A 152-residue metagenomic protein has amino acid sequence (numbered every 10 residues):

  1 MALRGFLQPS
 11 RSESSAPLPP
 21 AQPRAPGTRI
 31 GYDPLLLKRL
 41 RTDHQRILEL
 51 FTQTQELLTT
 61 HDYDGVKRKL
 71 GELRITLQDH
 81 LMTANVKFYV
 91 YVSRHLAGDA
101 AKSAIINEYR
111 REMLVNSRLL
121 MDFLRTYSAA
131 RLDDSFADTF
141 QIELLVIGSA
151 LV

Functional and structural regions predicted by a protein language model:
M1-V152: Small-residue-biased structural context
